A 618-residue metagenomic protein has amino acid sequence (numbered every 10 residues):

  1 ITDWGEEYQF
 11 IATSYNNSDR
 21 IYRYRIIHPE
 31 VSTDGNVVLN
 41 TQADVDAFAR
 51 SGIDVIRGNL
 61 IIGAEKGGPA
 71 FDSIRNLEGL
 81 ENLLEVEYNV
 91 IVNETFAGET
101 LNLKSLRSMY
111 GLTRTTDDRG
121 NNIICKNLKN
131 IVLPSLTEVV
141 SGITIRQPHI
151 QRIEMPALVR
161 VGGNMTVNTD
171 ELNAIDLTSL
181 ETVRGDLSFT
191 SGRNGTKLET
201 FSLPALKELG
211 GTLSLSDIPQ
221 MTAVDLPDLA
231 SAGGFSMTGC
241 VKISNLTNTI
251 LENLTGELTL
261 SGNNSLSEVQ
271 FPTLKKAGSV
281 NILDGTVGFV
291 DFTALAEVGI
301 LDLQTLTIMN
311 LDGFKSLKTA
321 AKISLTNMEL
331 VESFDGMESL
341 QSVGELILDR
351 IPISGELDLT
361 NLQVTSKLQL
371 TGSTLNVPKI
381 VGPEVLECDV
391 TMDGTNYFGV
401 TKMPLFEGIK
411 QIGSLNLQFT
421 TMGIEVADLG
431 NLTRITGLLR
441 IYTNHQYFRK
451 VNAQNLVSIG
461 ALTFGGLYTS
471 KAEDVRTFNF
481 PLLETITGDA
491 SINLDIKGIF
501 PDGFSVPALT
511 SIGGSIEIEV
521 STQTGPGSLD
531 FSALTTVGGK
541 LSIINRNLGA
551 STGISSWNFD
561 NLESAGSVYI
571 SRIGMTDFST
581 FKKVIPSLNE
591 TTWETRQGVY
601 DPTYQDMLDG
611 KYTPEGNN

Functional and structural regions predicted by a protein language model:
I1-V31, D54: Beta-rich interaction/scaffold domains
Q9-I11, I21, T178, P219 (+8 more regions): Intrinsically disordered, low-complexity regions of eukaryotic proteins
S18-I27, W593-N618: A recurrent domain-boundary module in secreted/ectodomain proteins
T33-N40, G58-R75, G79, E87-V132 (+23 more regions): Concave beta-strand-loop units of leucine-rich repeat
L39-A47: Surface-exposed ligand/attachment interfaces on beta-rich extracellular proteins
I53, L80-L83, L103-L106, L133-L136 (+18 more regions): Hydrophobic anchor residues at the C-terminal helix/turn of individual leucine-rich repeat
